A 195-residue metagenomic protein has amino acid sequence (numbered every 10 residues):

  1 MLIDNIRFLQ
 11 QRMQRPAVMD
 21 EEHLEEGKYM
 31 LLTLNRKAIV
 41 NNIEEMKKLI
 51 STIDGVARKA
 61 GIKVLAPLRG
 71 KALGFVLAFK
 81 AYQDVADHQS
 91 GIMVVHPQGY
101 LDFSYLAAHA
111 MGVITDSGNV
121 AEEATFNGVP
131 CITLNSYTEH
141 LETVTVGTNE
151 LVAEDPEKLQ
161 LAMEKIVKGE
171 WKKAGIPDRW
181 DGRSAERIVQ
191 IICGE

Functional and structural regions predicted by a protein language model:
M1-L68, A72-E195: Nucleotide-activated sugar donor-binding and catalytic core shared by glycosyltransferases and related lipid-linked
